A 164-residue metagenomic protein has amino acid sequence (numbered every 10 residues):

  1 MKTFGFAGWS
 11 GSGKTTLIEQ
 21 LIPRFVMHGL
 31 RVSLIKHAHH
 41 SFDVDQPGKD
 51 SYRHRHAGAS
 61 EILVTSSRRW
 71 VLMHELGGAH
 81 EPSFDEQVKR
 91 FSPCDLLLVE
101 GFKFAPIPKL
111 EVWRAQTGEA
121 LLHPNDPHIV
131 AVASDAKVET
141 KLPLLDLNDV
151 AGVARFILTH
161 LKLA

Functional and structural regions predicted by a protein language model:
T3: Walker A (P-loop) ATP-phosphate-binding motif of ABC ATPase nucleotide-binding domains
F6: Hydrophobic anchor at the beta1->P-loop junction of P-loop NTPases
S10: The conserved Walker
K14: Conserved lysine of the Walker
I22-P82, N125: N-terminal phosphate/diphosphate-binding loop that engages ATP/GTP or pyrophosphate donors across diverse enzyme folds
E75-F104: Phosphate-binding/switch loop-helix module in NTP-utilizing enzymes
L96-L163: Phosphate/Mg2+-binding loops and adjacent switch elements in nucleotide/diphosphate-handling enzyme cores
